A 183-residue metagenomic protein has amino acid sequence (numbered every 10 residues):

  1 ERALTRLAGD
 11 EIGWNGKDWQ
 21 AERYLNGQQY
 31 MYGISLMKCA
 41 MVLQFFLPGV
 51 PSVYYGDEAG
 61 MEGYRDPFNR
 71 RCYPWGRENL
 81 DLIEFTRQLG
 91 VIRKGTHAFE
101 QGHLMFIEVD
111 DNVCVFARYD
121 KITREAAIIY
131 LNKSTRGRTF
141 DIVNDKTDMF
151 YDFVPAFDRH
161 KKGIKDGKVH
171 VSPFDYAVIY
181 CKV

Functional and structural regions predicted by a protein language model:
E1-V183: Active-site and adjacent substrate-binding regions of carbohydrate-active enzymes
